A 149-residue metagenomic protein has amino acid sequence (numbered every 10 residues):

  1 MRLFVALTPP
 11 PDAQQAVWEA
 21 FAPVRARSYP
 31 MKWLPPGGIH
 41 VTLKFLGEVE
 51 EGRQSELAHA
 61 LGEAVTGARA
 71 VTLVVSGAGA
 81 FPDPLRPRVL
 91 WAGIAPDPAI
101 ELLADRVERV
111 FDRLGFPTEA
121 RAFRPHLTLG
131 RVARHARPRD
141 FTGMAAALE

Functional and structural regions predicted by a protein language model:
M1-E149: Histidine-dependent nucleotide/RNA phosphoesterase domain, centered on the 2H-phosphoesterase fold with its duplicated
